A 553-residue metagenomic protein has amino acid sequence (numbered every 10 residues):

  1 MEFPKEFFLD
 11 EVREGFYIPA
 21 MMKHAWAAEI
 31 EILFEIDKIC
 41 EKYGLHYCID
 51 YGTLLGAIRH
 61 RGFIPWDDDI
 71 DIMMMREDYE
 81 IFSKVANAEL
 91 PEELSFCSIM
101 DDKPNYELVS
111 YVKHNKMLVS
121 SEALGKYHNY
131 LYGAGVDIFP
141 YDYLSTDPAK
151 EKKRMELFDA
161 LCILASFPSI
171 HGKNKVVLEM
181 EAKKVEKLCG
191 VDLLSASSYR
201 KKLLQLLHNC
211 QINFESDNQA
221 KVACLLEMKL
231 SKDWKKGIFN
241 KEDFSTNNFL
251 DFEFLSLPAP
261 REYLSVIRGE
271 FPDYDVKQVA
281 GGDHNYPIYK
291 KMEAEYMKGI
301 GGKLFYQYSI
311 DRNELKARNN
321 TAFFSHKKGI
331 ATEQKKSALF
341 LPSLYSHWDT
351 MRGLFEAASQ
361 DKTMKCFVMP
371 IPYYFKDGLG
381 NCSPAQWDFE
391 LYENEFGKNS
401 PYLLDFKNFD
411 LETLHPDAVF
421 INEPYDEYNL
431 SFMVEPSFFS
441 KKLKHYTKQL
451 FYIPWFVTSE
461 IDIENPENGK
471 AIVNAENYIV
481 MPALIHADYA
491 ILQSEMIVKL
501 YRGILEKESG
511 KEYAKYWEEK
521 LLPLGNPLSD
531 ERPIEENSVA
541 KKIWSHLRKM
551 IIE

Functional and structural regions predicted by a protein language model:
E2-F8, F305-S337: Non-catalytic membrane-proximal stalk/linker segments that position and tether the catalytic domains
F7-L9, Y17-Y43, A86-A149, M155 (+1 more regions): Conserved catalytic core of two-metal-ion nucleotidyltransferases
R13-A20, Q334-K336, P372-Y373: A short, surface-exposed helix-loop junction/capping segment
D37-I70, M74, Y79-E80, E242: Active-site nucleotide-donor binding segment shared across nucleotidyl transfer reactions
T53-G56, Y79-E80, D102-K103, M117 (+9 more regions): Short, solvent-exposed loop/turn segments at secondary-structure junctions
D67, D71, V109, G133-D137 (+5 more regions): Extracellular structured ligand-interaction cores
K327-K336, I534-E553: Nucleotide-sugar donor-binding and catalytic loop/hinge architecture of NDP-sugar-dependent glycosyltransferases
L339-R532: Active-site and donor-binding regions of nucleotide-sugar-utilizing enzymes
